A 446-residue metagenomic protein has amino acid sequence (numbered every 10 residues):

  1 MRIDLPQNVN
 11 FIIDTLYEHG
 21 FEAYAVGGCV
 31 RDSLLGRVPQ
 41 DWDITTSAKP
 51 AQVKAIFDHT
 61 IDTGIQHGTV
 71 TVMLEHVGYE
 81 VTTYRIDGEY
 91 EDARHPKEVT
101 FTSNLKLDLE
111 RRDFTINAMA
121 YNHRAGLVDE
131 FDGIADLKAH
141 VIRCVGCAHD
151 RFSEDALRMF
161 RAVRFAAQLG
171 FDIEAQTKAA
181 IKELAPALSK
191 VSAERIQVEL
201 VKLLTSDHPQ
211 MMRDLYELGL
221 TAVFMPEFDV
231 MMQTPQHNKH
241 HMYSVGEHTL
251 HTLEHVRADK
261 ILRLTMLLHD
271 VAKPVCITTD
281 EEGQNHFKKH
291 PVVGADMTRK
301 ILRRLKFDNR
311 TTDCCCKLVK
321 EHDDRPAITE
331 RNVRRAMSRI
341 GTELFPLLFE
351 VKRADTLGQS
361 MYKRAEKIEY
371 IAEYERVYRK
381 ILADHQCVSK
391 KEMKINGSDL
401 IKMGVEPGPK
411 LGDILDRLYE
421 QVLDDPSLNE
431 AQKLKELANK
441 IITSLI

Functional and structural regions predicted by a protein language model:
M1-I446: Catalytic cores of the polymerase beta-like nucleotidyltransferase superfamily and closely associated nucleotide
